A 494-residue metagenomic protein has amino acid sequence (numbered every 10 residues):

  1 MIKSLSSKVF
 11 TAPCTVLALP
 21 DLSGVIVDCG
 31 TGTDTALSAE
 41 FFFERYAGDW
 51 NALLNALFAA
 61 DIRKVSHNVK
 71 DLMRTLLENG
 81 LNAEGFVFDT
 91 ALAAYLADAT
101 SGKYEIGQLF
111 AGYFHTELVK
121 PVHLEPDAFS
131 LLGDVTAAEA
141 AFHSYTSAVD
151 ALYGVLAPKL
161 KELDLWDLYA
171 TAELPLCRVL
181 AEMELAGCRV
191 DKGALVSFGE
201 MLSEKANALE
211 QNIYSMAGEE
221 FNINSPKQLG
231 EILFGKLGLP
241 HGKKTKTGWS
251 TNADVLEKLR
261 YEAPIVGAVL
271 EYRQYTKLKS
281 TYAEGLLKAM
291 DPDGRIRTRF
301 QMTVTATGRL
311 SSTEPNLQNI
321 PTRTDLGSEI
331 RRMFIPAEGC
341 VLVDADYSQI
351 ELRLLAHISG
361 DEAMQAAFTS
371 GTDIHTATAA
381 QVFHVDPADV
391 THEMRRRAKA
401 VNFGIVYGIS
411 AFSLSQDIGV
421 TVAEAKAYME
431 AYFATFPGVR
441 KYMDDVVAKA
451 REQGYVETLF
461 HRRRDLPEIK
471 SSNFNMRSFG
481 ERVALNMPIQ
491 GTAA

Functional and structural regions predicted by a protein language model:
M1-R45, F58, K64-H67, L109 (+9 more regions): Conserved "right-hand" nucleotidyltransferase catalytic core of DNA-directed polymerases
A12-P13, F41, D49-A157: Charged catalytic and DNA/RNA-contacting regions of genome-maintenance and nucleic-acid-processing enzymes
C29, Y104-K120, D127, A141 (+2 more regions): Function-dense linear segments that define catalytic or interfacial modules in macromolecule-processing proteins
F42, L287, Q318, M364-A366 (+2 more regions): Short, contiguous acidic/charged loop-to-helix segments that flank catalytic cores in large enzymes
L54, A91, L132-A138, L160-E162 (+7 more regions): Glycine- and acidic
A83-G85, E117-L124, A217-N224, P240-T247 (+3 more regions): Short, surface-exposed acidic
D89, I106, Y145-A148, P175 (+6 more regions): Catalytic-loop motifs flanking and including active-site residues across diverse enzymes
L131, L185, D293, R297-T298 (+2 more regions): Conserved catalytic core of nucleic-acid polymerases
